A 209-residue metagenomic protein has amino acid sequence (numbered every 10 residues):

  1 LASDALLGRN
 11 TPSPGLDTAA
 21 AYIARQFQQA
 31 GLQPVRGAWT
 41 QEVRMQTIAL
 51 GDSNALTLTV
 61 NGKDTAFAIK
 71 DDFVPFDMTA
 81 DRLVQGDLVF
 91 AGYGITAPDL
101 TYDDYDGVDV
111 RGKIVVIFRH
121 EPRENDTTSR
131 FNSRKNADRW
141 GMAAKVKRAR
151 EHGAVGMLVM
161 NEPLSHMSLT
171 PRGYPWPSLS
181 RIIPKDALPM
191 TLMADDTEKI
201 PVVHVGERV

Functional and structural regions predicted by a protein language model:
L1-A2, E42, L88-A91, I114-F118 (+2 more regions): Structural recognition of the beta-strand scaffold that forms the well-ordered cores of secreted hydrolase catalytic
L1-R9, A194-D196: Acidic/histidine-rich, surface-exposed loop or edge segments in extracytoplasmic proteins
L7-T128, T170: Noncatalytic luminal/extracellular "stalk/propeptide" segments of secretory-pathway proteins
R9, S13, K135, K199-V203: Hydrophobic alpha-helical scaffolding
P14-Q26, A38, G141-R148, G153 (+2 more regions): Extracytoplasmic/secreted proteins, especially bacterial periplasmic and envelope-associated proteins
K70, E151-L164, S168, W176-V209: Long, well-ordered, tryptophan-enriched scaffold segments
N125-N136, M142: Proteins synthesized as precursors that undergo proteolytic processing into mature forms
F131-S133, R172-P177: Short secondary-structure boundary/capping segments
